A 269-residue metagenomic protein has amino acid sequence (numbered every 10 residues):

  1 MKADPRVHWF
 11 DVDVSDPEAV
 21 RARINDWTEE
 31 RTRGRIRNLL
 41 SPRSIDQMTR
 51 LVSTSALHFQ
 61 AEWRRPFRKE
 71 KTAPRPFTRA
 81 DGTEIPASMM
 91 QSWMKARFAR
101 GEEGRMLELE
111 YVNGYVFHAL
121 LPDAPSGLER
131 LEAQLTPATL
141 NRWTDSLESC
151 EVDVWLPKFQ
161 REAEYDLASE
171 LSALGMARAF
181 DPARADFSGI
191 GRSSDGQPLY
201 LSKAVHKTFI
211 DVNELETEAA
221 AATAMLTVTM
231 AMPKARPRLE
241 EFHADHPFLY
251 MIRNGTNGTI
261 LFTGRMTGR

Functional and structural regions predicted by a protein language model:
M1-R130, D145-K234, L239: Non-catalytic, conformational "gating/processing" segments within enzyme and secreted inhibitor domains
E108, R236-R269: Feature captures eukaryotic membrane-trafficking machinery centered on endolysosomal pathways and lysosome-related
A133-Q134: Extracytoplasmic and endomembrane cell-envelope/extracellular-matrix remodeling and assembly machinery
P137-L140, L171: C-terminal, non-catalytic macromolecule-binding modules
